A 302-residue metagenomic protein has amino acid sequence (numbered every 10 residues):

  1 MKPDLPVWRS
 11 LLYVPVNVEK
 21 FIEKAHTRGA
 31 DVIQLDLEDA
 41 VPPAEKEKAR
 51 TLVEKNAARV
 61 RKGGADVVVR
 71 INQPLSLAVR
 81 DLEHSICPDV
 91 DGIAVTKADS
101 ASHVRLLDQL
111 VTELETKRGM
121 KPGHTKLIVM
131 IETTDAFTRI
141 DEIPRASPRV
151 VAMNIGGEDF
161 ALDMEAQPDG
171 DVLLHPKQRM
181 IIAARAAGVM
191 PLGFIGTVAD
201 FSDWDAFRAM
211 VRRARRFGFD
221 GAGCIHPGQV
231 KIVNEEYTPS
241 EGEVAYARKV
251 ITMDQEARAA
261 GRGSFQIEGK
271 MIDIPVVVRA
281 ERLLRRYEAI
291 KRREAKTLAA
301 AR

Functional and structural regions predicted by a protein language model:
M1-R302: Expand to "…catalyze enediolate/carbanion chemistry for C-C bond making/breaking, isomerization, decarboxylation
